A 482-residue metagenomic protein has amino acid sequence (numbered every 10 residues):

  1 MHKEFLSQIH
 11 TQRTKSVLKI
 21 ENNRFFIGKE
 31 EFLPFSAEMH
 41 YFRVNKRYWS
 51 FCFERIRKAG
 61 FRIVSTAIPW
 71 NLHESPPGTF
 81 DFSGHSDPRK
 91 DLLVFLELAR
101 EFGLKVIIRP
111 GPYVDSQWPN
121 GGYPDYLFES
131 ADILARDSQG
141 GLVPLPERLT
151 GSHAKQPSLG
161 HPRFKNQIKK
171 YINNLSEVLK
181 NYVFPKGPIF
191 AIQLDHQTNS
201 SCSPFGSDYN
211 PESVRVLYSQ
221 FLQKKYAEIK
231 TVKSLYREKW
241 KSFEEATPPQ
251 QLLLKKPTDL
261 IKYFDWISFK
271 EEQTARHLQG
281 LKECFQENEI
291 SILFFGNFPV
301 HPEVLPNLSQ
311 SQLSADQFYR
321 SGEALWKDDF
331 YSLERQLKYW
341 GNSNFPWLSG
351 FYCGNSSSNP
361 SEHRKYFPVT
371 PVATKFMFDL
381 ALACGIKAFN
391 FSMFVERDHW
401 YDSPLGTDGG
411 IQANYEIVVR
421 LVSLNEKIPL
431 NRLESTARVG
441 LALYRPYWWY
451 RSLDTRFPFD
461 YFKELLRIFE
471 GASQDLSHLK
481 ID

Functional and structural regions predicted by a protein language model:
M1-I63: N-terminal carbohydrate-binding accessory modules
K29, I56, V64, A99 (+6 more regions): Conserved, mostly hydrophobic/aromatic
L33-A37, V64-T66, V106-P110, F190-L194 (+4 more regions): Hydrophobic faces of well-ordered beta-strands that scaffold small-molecule active sites in alpha/beta enzyme cores
L33-K46, W70-K90, R148-K170, V178 (+7 more regions): The substrate-binding groove and active-site-proximal loops of carbohydrate-active enzymes, especially glycoside
F42-K58, V300-N307, T370-L380: Short, acidic/polar
W49-A135, L281-Q286: Aromatic-lined substrate-binding rim segments of carbohydrate-active enzymes
F128-L308, Q336: Polysaccharide-binding and catalytic clefts of secreted carbohydrate-active enzymes
K169, F190, T198, L235 (+5 more regions): Carbohydrate-binding surfaces of carbohydrate-active enzymes
